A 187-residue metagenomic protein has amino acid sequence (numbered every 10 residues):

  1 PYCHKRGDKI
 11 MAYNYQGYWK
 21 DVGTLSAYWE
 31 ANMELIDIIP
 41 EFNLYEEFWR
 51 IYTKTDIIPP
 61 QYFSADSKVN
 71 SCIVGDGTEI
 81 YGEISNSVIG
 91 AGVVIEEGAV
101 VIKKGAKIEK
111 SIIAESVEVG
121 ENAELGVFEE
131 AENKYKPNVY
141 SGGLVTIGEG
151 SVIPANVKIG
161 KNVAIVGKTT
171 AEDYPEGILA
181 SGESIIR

Functional and structural regions predicted by a protein language model:
P1-R187: Left-handed beta-helix
